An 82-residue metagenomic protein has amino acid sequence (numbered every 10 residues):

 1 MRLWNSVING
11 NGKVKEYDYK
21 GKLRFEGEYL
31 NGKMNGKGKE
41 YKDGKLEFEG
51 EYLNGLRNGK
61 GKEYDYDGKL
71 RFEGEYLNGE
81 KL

Functional and structural regions predicted by a protein language model:
M1-L82: Glycine/tyrosine- and acidic-biased, solvent-exposed loop/turn segments at the edges of beta-strands
